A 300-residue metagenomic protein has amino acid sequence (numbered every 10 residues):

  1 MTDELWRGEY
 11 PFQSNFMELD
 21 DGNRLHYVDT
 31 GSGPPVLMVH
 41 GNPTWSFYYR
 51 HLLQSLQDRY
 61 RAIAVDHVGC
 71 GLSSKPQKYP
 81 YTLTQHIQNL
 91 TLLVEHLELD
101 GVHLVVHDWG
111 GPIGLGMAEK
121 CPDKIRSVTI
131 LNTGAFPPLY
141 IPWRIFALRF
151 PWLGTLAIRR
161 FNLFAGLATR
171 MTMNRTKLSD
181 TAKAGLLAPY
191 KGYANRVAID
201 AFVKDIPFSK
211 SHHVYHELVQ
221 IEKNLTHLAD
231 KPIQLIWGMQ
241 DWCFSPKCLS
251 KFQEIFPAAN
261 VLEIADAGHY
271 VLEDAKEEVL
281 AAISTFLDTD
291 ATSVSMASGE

Functional and structural regions predicted by a protein language model:
T2-F12, L25, Y48, I63 (+5 more regions): Flexible "cap/lid" subdomain of the alpha/beta-hydrolase fold that forms the substrate-access gate
R7, S32, D266: A conserved catalytic-core segment of Leloir-type glycosyltransferases
N15-D20: Short acidic-hydrophobic surface loop/beta-edge motif
D21-D29: A short loop-to-beta-strand scaffold at the N-terminal edge of the catalytic core in hydrolase folds
V28-L72: Conserved HGGG/HGGXW glycine-rich cap/lid loop of the alpha/beta-hydrolase fold
P34, A135, G268: Residue-level detector of flexible, active-site-proximal loop/helix-junction positions within diverse enzyme catalytic
A267-K276, L280: Catalytic histidine-centered segment of alpha/beta-hydrolase-like enzymes
A291-E300: Alpha/beta-hydrolase-fold serine-hydrolase catalytic core, especially in secreted/extracellular enzymes
